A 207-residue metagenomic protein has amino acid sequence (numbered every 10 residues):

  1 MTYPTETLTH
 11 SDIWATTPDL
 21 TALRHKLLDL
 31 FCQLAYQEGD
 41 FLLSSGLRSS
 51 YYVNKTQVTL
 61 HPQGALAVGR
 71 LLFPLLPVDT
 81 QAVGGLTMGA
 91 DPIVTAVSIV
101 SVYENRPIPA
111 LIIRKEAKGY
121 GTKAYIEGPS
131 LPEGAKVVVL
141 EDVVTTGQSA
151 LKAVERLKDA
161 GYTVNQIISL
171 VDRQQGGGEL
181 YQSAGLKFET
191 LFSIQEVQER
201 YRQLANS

Functional and structural regions predicted by a protein language model:
T2-L30, E155-S207: PRPP-dependent phosphoribosyltransferase catalytic core
T2-V78: Active-site-facing substrate-recognition patch
S45, G128-E133, D159-A160, L180-Y181: Solvent-exposed alpha-helices and their adjacent loops that cap or buttress functional pockets in soluble metabolic
L72-Q81, V154, K158-A160: Phosphate/pyrophosphate-binding loops at sites that engage ATP/ADP/AMP, CoA/4′-phosphopantetheine, polyphosphate
D79-G89, I168-S169: Short glycine-rich phosphate-binding loop at a beta-alpha junction
Q81, A135, N165: Conserved acidic residues
V94-V138, Q148-L151, L204-A205: Short, glycine/charge-rich flexible loops or terminal/linker lids adjacent to PRPP-binding catalytic cores
